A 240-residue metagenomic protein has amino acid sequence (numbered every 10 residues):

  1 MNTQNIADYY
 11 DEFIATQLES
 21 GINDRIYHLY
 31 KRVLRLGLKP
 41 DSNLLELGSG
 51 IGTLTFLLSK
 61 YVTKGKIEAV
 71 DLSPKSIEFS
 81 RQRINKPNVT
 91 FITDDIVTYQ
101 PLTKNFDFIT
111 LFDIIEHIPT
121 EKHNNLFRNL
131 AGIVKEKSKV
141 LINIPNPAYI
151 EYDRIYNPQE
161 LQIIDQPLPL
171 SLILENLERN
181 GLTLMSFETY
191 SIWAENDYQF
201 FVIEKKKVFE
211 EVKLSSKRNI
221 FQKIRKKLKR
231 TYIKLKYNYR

Functional and structural regions predicted by a protein language model:
M1-T103, F108, N124-F127, Q166 (+3 more regions): Conserved N-terminal segment of class I S-adenosyl-L-methionine
N43, S138-K139: Short glycine-centered segments of the SAM/dcSAM-binding site in methyltransferase folds
F108-I114: A short beta-strand submotif of the Rossmann-like class I SAM-dependent methyltransferase core that lines
E116-I118: A short His-aromatic
N124-E136: A short glycine-rich, Lys/Arg-flanked "PGG" loop and its adjoining helix->strand segment in the class I
N143-I164: Short, glycine-/aromatic-enriched active-site segment of Class I SAM-dependent methyltransferases
D165-G181: Short alpha-helix
L182-W193: Conserved S-adenosyl-L-methionine
